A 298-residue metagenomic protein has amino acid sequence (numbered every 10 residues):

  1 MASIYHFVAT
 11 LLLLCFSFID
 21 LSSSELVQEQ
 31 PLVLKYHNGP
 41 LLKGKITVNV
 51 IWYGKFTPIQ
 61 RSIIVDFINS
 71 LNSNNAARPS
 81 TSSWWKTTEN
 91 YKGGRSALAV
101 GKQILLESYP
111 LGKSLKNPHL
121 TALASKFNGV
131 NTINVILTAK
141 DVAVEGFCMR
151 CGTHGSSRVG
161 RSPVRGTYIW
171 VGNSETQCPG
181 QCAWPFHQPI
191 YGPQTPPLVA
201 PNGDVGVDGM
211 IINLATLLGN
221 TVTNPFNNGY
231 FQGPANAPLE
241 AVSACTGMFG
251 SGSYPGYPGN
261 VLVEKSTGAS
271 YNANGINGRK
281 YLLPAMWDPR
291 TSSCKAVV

Functional and structural regions predicted by a protein language model:
M1-L13: Classical eukaryotic N-terminal signal peptides for Sec-dependent ER targeting/secretion, especially the positively
I4, L21-A124: N-terminal carbohydrate-binding/catalytic regions of secreted carbohydrate-active enzymes
T10-L11, D20-S22: Cleavable N-terminal signal peptides
N38, W52-F56, T138-V142, N173-E175: Short, flexible loop/turn elements at secondary-structure junctions
T47-W52, A77-T87, A97-A99, T132-T138 (+3 more regions): Structural recognition of the beta-strand scaffold that forms the well-ordered cores of secreted hydrolase catalytic
P58-S62, S114, F127, P201 (+2 more regions): Soluble non-cytosolic domains of exported or imported proteins
S96-S156, T167: Active-site-proximal segments of metallohydrolase catalytic domains
G160-V298: Catalytic cores of secreted/periplasmic or lumenal enzymes
